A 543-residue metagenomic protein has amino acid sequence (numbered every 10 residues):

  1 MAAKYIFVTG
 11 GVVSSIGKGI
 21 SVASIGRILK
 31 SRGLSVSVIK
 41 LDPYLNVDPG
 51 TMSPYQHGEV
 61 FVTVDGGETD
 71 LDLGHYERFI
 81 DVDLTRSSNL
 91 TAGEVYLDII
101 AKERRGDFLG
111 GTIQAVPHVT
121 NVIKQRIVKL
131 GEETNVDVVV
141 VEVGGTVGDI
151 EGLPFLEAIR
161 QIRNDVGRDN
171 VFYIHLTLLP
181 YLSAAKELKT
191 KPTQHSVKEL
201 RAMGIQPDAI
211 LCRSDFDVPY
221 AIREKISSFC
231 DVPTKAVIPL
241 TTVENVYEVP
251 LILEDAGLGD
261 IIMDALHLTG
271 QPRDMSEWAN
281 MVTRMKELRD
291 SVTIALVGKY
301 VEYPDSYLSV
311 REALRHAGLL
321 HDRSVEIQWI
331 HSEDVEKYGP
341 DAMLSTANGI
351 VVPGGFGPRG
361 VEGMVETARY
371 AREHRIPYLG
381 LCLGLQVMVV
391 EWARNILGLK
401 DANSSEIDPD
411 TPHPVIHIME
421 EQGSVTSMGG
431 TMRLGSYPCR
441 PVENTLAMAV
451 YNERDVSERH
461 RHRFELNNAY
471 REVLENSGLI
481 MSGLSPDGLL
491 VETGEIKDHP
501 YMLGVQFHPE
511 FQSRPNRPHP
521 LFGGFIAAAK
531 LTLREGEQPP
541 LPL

Functional and structural regions predicted by a protein language model:
M1-E326, E333-G349, F356-G357, M364-Y370 (+3 more regions): Flexible phosphate-sensing "switch/lid" loops adjacent to ATP/NTP-binding sites across phosphate-transfer
A2, Q206, P233, D290 (+6 more regions): A generic structural signal for well-ordered coil/turn residues at beta-strand boundaries that shape enzyme active-site
G10, K40, S214, L296-K299 (+11 more regions): Active-site proximal loops enriched in glycine and acidic residues that flank catalytic Cys/His/Asp and coordinate
I16-G19, A23-R27, S31, A342-C439 (+3 more regions): Cysteine-nucleophile active-site neighborhood
Q56-V64, V243-E248, V352, E373-L379 (+3 more regions): Short beta-alpha connecting loops at secondary-structure transitions that line or flank enzyme active sites
L109-T120, Y300, G354-P358, M432 (+3 more regions): Short acidic-aromatic active-site loops that bind/stabilize oxyanions
R284-L288, P340-A342, I407, M428-T431 (+2 more regions): Replace "in large, NTP-powered and nucleic-acid-processing enzymes" with "in large, NTP-powered factors and other
L434, E443-L543: C-terminal and late-domain segments of enzyme folds
